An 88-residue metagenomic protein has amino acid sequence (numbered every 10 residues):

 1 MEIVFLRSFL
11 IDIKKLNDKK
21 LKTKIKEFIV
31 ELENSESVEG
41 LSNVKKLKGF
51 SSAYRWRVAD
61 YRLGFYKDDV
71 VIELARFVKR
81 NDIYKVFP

Functional and structural regions predicted by a protein language model:
M1-F28: Arg/Lys-rich, positively charged N-terminal/basic patches that mediate binding to nucleic acids
E2-I3, Y54-W56, R76: Residues that recognize and position ribonucleotide moieties
S8, G49-S52, K79: Residues that form or immediately flank small-molecule/cofactor binding pockets and catalytic motifs
I13-L16, L47, F87: Alpha-helix C-terminal capping segments
K19, T23, L41, V58-R62 (+1 more regions): Enriched for short, Lys/Arg-rich terminal
F28-E31, R80: Conserved short hydrophobic interaction patches
V30-R57: A short, surface-exposed loop/turn module that caps and links secondary-structure elements
